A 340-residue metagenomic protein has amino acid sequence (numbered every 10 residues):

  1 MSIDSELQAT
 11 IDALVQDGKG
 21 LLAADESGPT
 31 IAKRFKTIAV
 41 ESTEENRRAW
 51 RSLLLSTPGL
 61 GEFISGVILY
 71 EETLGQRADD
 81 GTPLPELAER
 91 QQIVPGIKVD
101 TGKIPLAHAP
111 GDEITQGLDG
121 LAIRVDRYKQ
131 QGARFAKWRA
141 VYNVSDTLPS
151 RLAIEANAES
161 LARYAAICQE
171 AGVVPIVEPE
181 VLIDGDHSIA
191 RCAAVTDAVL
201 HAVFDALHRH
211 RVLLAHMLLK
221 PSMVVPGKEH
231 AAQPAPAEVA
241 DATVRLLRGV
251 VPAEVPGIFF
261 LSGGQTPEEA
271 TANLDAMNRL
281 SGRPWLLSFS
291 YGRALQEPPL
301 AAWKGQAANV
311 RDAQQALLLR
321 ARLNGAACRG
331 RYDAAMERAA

Functional and structural regions predicted by a protein language model:
M1-Q131, V144, A232, P236 (+4 more regions): Alpha/beta catalytic barrel-like cores
T43, W138, V177, L219 (+1 more regions): Conserved, mostly hydrophobic/aromatic
V67, A136, P175-I176, M217 (+1 more regions): Hydrophobic residues within beta-strands of alpha/beta enzymes
E71, A140, P221: Residues that line or immediately flank small-molecule/substrate-binding pockets and catalytic motifs
V94, V174, H216-L218, G257: Proline-centered loop/turn at the N-terminus of a beta-strand
T101, Y142, V181, M223-V225: Short, histidine-centered active-site or binding-site loop motifs used for metal coordination, general acid-base
L121-A206: Helix-rich catalytic cores of soluble enzyme domains
I183-E254: Catalytic core of soluble alpha/beta enzymes
